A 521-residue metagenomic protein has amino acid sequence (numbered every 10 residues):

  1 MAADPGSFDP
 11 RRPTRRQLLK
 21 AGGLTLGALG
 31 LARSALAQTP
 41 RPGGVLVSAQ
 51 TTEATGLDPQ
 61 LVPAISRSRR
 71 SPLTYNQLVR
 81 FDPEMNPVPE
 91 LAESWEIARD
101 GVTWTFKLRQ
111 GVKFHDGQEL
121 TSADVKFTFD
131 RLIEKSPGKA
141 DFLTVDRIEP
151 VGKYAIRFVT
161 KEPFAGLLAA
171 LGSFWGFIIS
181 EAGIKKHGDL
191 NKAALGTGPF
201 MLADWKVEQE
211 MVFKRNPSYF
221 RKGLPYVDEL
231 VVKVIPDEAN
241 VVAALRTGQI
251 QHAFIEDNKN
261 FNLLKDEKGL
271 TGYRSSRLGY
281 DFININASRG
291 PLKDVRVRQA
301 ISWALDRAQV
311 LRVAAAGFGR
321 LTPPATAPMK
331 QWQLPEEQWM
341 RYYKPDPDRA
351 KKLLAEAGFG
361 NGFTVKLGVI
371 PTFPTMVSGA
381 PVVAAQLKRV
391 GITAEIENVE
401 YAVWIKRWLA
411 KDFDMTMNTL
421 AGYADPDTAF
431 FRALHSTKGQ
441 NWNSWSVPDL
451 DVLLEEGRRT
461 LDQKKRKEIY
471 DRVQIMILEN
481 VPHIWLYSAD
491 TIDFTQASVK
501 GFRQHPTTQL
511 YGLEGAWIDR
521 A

Functional and structural regions predicted by a protein language model:
M1-Q17, A21: N-terminal secretory signal peptides
A49-R99, D130, L195-T197: N-terminal lobe/hinge region of extracytoplasmic solute-binding protein
D82-N86, G172-P225, E229, A239 (+4 more regions): Gly/Pro-rich hinge or "lid" segments in bacterial periplasmic/extracellular proteins
K107, A140-A182, D204: Surface-exposed binding/hinge segments that line and control ligand-binding clefts or catalytic entry sites
P217-L263, Q299, A384-A385, T393-E395: Ligand-site clamp/hinge motif
R320-E356, F373-S378: Structural transition elements
Y343, E395-W404, L409, A429-A497 (+1 more regions): Extracytoplasmic/peripheral linker and loop segments enriched in polar/acidic and small residues with frequent Thr/Pro
D493-A521: Long beta-strand-rich cores associated with HINT superfamily self-processing modules
